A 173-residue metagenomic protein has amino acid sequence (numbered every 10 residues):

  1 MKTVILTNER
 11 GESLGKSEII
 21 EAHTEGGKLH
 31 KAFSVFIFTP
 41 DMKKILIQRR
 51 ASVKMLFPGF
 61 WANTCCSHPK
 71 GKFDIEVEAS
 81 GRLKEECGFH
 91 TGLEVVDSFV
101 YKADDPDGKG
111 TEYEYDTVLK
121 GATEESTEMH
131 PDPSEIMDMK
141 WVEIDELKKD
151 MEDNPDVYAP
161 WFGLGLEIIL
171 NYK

Functional and structural regions predicted by a protein language model:
M1-S34, F38-M42: Acidic, metal-coordinating catalytic segment for phosphate/diphosphate chemistry, firing primarily on the Nudix
R10, K16, V53, F57 (+5 more regions): Glycine-rich, flexible loop/turn motifs
E21, G59, G71, V100-P106 (+2 more regions): Nudix hydrolase/Nudix homology domain
A22-A32, K43-G81, E85: Conserved Nudix-box catalytic region and its N-terminal flanking loop in Nudix hydrolases and closely related
V35, C65, T117-G121: A structural signal for short, well-ordered beta-strand segments
P40-K44, G108-K109: Short, solvent-exposed loop/turn segments that connect beta-strands within catalytic domains and beta-strand-rich
H90-F99: A short coil-to-beta-strand element that immediately follows conserved catalytic motifs
